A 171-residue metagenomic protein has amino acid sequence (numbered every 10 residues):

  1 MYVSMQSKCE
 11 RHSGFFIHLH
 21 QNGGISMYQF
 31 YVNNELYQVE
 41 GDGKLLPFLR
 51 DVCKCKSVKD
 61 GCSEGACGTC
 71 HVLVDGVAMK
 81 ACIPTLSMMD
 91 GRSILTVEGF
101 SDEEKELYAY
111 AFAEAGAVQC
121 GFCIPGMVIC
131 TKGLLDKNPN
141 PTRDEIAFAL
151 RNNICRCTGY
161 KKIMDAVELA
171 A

Functional and structural regions predicted by a protein language model:
S4, C9-S26: Short, Lys/Arg-enriched N-terminal segments with co-localized hydrophobic residues within the first ~10-30 amino acids
H18-A171: Signature of N-terminal electron-transfer/Fe-S-associated modules in redox systems
